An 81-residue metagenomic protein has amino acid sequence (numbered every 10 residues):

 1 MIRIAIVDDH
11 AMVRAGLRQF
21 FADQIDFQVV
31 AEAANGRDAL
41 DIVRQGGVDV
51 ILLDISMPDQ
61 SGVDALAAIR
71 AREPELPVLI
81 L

Functional and structural regions predicted by a protein language model:
D8-D9: Acidic di-acidic motifs
V13, P58: The feature encodes the CheY-like receiver
A15-Q19: Charged docking surfaces used in two-component/phosphorelay signaling
E32-V50: Acidic, metal-coordinating helix/loop segments flanking the phosphotransfer/catalytic sites of two-component signaling
N35-D38, D59-D64: Acidic catalytic/metal-coordinating carboxylates
D41, V63-E75: Short amphipathic alpha-helix used as the core "switch/output" element in two-component signaling
D54: Active-site residues of response regulator receiver
